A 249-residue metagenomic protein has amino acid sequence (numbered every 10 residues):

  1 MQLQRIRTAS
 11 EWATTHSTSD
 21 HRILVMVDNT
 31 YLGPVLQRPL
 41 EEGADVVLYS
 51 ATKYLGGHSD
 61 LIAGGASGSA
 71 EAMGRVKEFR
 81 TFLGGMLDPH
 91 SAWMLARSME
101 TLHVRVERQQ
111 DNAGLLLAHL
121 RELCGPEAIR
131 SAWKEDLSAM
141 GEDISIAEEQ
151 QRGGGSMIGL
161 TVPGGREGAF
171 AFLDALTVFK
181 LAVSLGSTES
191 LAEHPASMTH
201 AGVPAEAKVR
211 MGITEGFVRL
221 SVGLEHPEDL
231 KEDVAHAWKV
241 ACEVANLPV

Functional and structural regions predicted by a protein language model:
M1-L123, E127, W133, P248: Conserved PLP-enzyme active-site core in the AAT-like
M1-R7, E11, H16, S190-V249: PLP-dependent enzyme catalytic core of the Aspartate aminotransferase-like
T30-L32, L137, G223-E225: Active-site beta-loop-alpha junctions enriched in small/polar residues
G57, P89-S91, E149-G153, R210-E215: Short, flexible turn/loop "capping" segments at secondary-structure junctions
G84, L176-L185, A237-P248: A common structural junction motif
L95-V104, S156-P163, R219-G223: Short, well-ordered beta-strand elements within core beta-sheets of diverse protein domains
G114-S190, V203-V209: Conserved small-domain helix->loop->beta segment predominantly found in fold-type I
